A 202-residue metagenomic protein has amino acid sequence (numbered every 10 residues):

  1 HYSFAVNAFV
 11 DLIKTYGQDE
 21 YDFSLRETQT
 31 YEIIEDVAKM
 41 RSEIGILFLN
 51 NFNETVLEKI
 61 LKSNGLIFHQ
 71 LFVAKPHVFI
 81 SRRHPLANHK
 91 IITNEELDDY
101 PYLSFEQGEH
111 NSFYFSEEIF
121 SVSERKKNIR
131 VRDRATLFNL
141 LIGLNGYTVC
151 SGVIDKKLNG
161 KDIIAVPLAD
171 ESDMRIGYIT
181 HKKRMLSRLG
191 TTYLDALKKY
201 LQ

Functional and structural regions predicted by a protein language model:
H1-V56: Central regulatory/effector-binding core of bacterial HTH transcription factors
A5-D11, N50, E54, L86 (+2 more regions): Secondary-structure junction motif
A8, M185-K199: Short amphipathic alpha-helical coupling segments at ligand-binding clamshell hinges and other catalytic/signaling
D22-R26, H69, N128-R130, V166: General small-molecule cofactor/ligand-binding pocket signal
D36-E43, F48, Q107-I164: Hydrophobic hinge/microswitch elements
I60-Y102: Flexible hinge/capping segments at coil-to-helix
S63-H69, A74-K75, A135-R184: Beta-alpha-beta core module
R83-I92, D170-S172, K183-L189: Short helix-loop capping/hinge motifs at secondary-structure junctions, enriched in acidic/polar residues
